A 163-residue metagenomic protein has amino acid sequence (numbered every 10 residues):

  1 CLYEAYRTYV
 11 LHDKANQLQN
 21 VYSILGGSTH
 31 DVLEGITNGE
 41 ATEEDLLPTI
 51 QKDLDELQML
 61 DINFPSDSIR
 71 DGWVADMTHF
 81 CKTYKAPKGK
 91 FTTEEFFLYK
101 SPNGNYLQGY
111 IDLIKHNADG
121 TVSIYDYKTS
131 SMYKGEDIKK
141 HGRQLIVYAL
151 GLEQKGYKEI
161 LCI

Functional and structural regions predicted by a protein language model:
C1, T29-H30, L113, Y148: A residue-level signal for conserved active-site and pocket-lining positions in enzyme catalytic cores
L2-A41, E94-E95: Nuclease catalytic cores
T8, D31, G35, H79 (+2 more regions): Residue-level signal for well-ordered alpha-helical scaffold segments within enzymatic catalytic domains
D13-N16, D61-F64, M132: Short coil/turn segments at secondary-structure junctions
Q17-V21, P65, E136-K140: Conserved aromatic-histidine-acidic binding/catalytic patches
V21, L25, I69, W73 (+1 more regions): Hydrophobic (often cysteine-bearing) scaffold residues that line and stabilize catalytic clefts of nucleotide/cofactor
S28-E95, K100: A non-catalytic, helix-rich entry segment at domain boundaries
F91-I163: Mg2+/Mn2+-dependent nuclease catalytic core
